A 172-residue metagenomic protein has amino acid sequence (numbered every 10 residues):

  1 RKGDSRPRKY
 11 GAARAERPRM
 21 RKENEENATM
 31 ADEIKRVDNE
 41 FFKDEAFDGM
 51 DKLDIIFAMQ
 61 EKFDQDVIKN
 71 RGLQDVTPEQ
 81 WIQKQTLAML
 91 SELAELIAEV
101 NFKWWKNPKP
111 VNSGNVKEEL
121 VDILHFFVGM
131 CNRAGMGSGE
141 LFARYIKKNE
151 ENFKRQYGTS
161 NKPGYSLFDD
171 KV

Functional and structural regions predicted by a protein language model:
G3-R6, A13, N132-M136: N-terminal processing/targeting junctions
R6-T29: Short, Lys/Arg-enriched N-terminal segments with co-localized hydrophobic residues within the first ~10-30 amino acids
E26-V172: Flexible "arm" and connector segments at domain edges
